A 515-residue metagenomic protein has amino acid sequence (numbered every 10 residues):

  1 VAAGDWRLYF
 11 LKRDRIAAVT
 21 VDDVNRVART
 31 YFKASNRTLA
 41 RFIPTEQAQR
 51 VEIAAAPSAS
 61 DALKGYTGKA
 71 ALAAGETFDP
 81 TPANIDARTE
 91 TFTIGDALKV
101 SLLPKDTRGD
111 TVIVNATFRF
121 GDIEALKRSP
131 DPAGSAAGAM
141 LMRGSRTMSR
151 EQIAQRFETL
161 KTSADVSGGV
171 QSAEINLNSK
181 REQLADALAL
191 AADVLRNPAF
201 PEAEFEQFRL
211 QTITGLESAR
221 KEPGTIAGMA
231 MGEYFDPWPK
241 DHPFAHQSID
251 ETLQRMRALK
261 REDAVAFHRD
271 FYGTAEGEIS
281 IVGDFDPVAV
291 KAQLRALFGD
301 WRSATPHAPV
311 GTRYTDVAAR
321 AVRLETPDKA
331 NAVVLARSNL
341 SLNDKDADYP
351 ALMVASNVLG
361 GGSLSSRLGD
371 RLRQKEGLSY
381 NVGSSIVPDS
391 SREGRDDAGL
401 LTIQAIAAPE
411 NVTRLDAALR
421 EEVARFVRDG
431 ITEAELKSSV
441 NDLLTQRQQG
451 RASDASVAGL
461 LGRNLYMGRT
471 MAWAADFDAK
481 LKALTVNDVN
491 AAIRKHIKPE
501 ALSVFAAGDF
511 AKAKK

Functional and structural regions predicted by a protein language model:
V1-A17, T38-F42, S101, T107-N197 (+7 more regions): M16 family metallopeptidases and their MPP-like homologs
F10-R119, L126, V265, E278-S280 (+6 more regions): Proteolytic maturation boundary segments
F205: Short glycine/Trp-rich loop-beta-loop segment that forms part of the substrate-binding cleft
Y349-P350: Zinc-dependent metallopeptidase catalytic helix centered on the HExxH motif and its immediate flanking segment
